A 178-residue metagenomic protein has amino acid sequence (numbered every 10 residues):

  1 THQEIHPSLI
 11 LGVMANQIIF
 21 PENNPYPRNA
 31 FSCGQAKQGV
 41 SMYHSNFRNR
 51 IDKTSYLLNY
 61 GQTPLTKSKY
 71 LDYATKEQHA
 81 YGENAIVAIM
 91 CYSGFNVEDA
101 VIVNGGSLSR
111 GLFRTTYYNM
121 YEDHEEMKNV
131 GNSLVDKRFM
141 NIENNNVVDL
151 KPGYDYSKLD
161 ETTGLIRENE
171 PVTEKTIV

Functional and structural regions predicted by a protein language model:
T1-V178: Conduit-forming functional cores of very large proteins
